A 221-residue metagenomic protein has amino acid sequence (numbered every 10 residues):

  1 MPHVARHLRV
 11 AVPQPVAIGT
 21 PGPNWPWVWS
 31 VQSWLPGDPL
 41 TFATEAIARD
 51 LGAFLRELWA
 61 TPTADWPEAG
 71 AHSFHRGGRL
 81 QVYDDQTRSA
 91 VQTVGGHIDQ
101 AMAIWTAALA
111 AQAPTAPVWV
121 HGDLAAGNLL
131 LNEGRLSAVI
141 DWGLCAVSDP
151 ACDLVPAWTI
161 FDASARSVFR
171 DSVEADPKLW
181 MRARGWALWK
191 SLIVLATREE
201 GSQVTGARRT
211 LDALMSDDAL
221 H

Functional and structural regions predicted by a protein language model:
M1, V28, D84-T87, A151 (+2 more regions): A general structural signal for well-ordered alpha-helical segments in protein cores
M1-R79, P114, A219: ATP-binding pocket architecture of kinase catalytic cores
P15, W105-L154: Active-site acidic catalytic loop and adjacent metal/ATP-binding pocket of ATP-dependent phosphoryl transfer enzymes
P21, V31-F42, T63, D85-A90 (+2 more regions): A glycine-centered beta->alpha junction motif in the catalytic cores of kinase/phosphotransferase enzymes
P23-N24, E133-R135, L188: Short strand-connecting beta-turns/loops that link adjacent beta-strands
S30, A53, G70-A110: Active-site catalytic-loop/activation-segment of kinase and kinase-like phosphoryl-transfer enzymes
I47-L51, L80, A101, V204-A207: Hydrophobic packing residues in well-ordered alpha-helices of helical domains and bundles
L144-V147, C152-H221: Helix-rich C-terminal or lid/interface subdomains of diverse kinases
